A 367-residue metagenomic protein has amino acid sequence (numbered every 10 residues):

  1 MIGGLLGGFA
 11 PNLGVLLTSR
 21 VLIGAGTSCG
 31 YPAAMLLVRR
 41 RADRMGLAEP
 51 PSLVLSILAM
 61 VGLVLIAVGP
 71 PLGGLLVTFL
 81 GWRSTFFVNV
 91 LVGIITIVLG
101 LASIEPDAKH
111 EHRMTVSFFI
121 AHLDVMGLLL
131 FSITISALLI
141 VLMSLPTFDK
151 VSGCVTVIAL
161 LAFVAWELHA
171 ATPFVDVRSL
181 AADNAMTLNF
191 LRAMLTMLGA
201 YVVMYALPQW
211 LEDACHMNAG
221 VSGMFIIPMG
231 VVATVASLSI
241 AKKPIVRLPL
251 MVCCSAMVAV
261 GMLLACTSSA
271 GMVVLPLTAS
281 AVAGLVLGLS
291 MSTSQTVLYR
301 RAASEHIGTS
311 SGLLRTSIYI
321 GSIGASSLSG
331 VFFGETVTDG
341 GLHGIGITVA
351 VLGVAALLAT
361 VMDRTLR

Functional and structural regions predicted by a protein language model:
M1, L129-I135, S255-V258: Alpha-helical transmembrane segments
M1-A121: Helix-loop-helix hairpins in multi-pass membrane proteins, especially solute transporters
G3, P11, V15-L17, G24-T27 (+3 more regions): 12-transmembrane solute porter fold
G7, G100, L138-L139, M143 (+5 more regions): Structural signal for membrane-spanning alpha-helices in multi-pass inner-membrane proteins, emphasizing helix cores
I23-G24, L55-I66, P70, T96 (+7 more regions): Structural signature of transmembrane alpha-helices in multi-pass secondary transporters
A48-L55, I120-M126, L145-S152, A185 (+4 more regions): Membrane-interface helix-boundary signature
V64, T78-R192, G199: Hydrophobic transmembrane-helix bundles of small-molecule transporters
L65-V77, G81, L138, P208 (+2 more regions): Small-residue (Gly/Pro/Ala) motifs that create kinks and tight helix-helix packing interfaces
